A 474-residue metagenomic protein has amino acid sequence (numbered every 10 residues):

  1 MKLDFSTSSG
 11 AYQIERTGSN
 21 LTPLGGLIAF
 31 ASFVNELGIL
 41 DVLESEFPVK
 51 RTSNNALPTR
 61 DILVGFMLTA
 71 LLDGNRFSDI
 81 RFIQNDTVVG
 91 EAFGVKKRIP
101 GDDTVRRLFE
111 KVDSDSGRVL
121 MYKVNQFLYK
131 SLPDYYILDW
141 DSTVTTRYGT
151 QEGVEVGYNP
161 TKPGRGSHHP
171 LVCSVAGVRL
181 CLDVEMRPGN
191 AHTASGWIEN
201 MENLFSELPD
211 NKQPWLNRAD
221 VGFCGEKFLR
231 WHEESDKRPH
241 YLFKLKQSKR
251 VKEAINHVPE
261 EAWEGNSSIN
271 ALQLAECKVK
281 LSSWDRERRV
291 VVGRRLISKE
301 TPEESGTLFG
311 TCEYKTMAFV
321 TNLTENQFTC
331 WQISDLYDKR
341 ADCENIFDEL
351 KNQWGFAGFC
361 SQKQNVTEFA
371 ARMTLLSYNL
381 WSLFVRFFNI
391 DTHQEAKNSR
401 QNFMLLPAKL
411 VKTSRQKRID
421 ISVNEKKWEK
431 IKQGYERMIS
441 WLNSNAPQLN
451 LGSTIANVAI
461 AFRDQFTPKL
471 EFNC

Functional and structural regions predicted by a protein language model:
M1-R165, P170-N190, S195-D210, A408-C474: Dynamic "connector" segments at or just before major functional cores
K2-R16, H240-N352, R437-C474: An anionic, glycine-rich sequence signature occurring as long contiguous blocks
F5-A11, V42-E46, N85-V89, E234 (+4 more regions): Short acidic (Asp/Glu) and glycine-rich catalytic loops that position anionic groups and cofactors
F33, G65-F66, I80, G101 (+9 more regions): Short, conserved catalytic/metal-binding motifs centered on acidic residues
F33, I80, N85, V144 (+2 more regions): Short amphipathic alpha-helical "interface-anchor" segments enriched in bulky aromatics
F47-N54, F328-Y337, Q353-F369, V385-K397 (+1 more regions): Short, solvent-exposed helix-loop connector elements
T143-T145, V178, R187-G189, S248 (+8 more regions): Short, glycine-/Ser/Thr-/acidic-enriched flexible segments
A191-R250: Domain-level cores of phosphate- or acyl-group-handling catalytic modules
